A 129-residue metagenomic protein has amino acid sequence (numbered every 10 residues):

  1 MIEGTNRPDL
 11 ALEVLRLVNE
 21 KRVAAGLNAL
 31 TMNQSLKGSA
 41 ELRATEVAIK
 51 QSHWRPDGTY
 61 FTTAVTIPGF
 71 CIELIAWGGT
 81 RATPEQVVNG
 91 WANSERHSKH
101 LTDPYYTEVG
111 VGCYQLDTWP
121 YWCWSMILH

Functional and structural regions predicted by a protein language model:
M1-I49: A short alpha-helix/helix-coil micro-patch that ends at or immediately precedes a cysteine
V14-V18, I75, V111: Hydrophobic aliphatic residue packing
R16-L17, S35, G58-T63, R96: Short Gly/charged-rich anion-binding patches and loops
N19-L27, E41, T45-S52, T80 (+3 more regions): Sec-exported extracytoplasmic/periplasmic mature domains
A29-T31, R55, V109: A local structural micro-motif
L30, Q34, S52, E73 (+2 more regions): Flexible, active-site-adjacent loop/turn segments at secondary-structure boundaries
G38-E85: Short, surface-exposed glycine/acidic/tryptophan-bearing loops
W77-H129: Disulfide-stabilized extracellular recognition modules
